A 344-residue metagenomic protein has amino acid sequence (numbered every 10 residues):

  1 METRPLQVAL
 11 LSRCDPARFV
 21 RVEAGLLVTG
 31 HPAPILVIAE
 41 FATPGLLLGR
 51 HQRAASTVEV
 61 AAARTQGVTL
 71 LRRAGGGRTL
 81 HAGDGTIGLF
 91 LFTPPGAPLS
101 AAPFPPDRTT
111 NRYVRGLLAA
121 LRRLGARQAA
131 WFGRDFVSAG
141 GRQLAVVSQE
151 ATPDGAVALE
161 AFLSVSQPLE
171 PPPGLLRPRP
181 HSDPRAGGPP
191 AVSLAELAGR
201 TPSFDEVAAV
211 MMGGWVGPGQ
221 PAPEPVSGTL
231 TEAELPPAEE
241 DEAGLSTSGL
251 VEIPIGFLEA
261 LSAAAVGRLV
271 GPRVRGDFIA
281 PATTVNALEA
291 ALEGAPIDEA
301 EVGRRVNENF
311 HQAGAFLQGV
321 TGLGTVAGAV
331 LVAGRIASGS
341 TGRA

Functional and structural regions predicted by a protein language model:
M1-T57, A61, R73, H181 (+3 more regions): Active-site loop/lid in soluble adenylation, ligation, and acyl-transfer enzymes
S56-G76, R112-L117, L124: Short acidic (Asp/Glu) patches
A62-A101: A glycine-rich, hydrophobic loop/mini-helix early in the fold
P105-A129, A145-L245, N286, A290-A344: Long, positively charged amphipathic alpha-helical accessory segments at protein N-termini or as interdomain linkers
G125-G140: A short glycine-rich, hydrophobically flanked beta-strand micro-motif that places a catalytic Asp/Glu for divalent metal
S148-E150, L163-V165, E259-F278: Short beta-strand elements
P272-E293: A C-terminal functional module that forms or caps the active site or interfaces directly with catalytic machinery
